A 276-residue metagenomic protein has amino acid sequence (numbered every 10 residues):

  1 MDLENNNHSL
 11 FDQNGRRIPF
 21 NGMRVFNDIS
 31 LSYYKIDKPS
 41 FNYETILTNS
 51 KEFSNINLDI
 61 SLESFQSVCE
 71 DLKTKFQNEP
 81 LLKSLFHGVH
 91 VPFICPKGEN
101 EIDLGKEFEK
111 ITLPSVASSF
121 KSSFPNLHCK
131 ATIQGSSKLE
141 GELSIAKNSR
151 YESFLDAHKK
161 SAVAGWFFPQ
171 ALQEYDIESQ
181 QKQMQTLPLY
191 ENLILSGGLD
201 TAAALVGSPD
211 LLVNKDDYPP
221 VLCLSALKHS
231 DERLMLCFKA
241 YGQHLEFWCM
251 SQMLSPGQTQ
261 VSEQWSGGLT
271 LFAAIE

Functional and structural regions predicted by a protein language model:
M1-I194, G198-E276: A binding-site-centric feature that preferentially detects glycan-recognition modules on secreted/surface proteins
